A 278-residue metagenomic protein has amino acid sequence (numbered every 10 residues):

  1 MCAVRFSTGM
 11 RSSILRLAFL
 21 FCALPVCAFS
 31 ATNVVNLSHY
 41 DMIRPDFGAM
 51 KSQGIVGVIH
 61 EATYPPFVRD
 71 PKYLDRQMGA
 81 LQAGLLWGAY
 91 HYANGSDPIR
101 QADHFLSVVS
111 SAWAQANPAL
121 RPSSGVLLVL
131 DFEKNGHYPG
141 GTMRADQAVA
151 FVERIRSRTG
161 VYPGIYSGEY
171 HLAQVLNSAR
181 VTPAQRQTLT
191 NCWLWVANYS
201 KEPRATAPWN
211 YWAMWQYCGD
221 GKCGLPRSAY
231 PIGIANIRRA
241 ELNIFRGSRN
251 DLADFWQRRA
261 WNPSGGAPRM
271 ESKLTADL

Functional and structural regions predicted by a protein language model:
M1-S13: N-terminal secretory signal peptides that target proteins for export/translocation
R16-V26: Bacterial N-terminal signal peptides
F29-V161: Substrate-binding cleft of extracellular glycoside hydrolase catalytic domains
A31-S38, I43-P45, V181-L278: Functionally critical loop-and-helix segments that line ligand-binding/catalytic clefts of soluble enzyme domains
R100-H104, A173-A184: Glycine-rich, charge-decorated loop segments at or immediately adjacent to ligand/cofactor-binding or catalytic sites
S107-L130, K134-H137, A179-Y211: Structural recognition of alpha->loop->beta junctions
G141-T142, V175-A179, L225-R227: A short secondary-structure junction signal
G160-Q174: Aromatic-lined carbohydrate-recognition surfaces of secreted/lumenal glycan-active proteins
